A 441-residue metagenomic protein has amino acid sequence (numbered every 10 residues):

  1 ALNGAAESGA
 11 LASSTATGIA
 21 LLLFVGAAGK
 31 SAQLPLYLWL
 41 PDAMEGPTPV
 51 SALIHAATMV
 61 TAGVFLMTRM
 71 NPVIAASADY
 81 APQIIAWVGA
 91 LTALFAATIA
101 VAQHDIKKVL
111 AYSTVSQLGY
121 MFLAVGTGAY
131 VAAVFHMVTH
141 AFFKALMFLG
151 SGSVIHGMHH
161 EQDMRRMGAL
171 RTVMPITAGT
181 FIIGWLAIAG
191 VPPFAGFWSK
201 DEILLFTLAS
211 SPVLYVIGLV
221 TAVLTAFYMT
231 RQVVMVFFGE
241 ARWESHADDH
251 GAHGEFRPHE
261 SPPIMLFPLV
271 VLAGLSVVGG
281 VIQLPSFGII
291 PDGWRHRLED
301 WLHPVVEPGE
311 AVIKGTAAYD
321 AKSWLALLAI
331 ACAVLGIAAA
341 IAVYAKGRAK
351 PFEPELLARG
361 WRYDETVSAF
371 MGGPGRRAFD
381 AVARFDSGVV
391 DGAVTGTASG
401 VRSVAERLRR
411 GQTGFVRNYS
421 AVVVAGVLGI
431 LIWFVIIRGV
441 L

Functional and structural regions predicted by a protein language model:
A1-F256, V281: Hydrophobic transmembrane alpha-helices and their helix-loop junctions in integral membrane proteins
L22-V25, A96-A97, G184-W185, G218-A222 (+4 more regions): Hydrophobic core segments of alpha-helical transmembrane domains in multi-pass membrane transport and ion-translocation
T58, Y120-L123, M147, H159 (+19 more regions): Hydrophobic alpha-helix feature that most strongly marks membrane-spanning transmembrane helices and their immediate
P82-V88, K322-A331: Alpha-helical transmembrane segments of polytopic membrane proteins
G89, A96-A97, S153, V223 (+5 more regions): Membrane-embedded and interfacial regions of multi-pass energy-transducing membrane proteins
K144-L146, V223-Q232, C332-F352: Hydrophobic alpha-helical membrane-embedded segments
T172-T180, H259-L275, R417-V424: Alpha-helical transmembrane segments and their helix-start/interface "positive-inside/aromatic belt" motifs in integral
P285-L328, A342-L441: Aromatic-capped, Gly/Pro-kinked transmembrane alpha-helices
